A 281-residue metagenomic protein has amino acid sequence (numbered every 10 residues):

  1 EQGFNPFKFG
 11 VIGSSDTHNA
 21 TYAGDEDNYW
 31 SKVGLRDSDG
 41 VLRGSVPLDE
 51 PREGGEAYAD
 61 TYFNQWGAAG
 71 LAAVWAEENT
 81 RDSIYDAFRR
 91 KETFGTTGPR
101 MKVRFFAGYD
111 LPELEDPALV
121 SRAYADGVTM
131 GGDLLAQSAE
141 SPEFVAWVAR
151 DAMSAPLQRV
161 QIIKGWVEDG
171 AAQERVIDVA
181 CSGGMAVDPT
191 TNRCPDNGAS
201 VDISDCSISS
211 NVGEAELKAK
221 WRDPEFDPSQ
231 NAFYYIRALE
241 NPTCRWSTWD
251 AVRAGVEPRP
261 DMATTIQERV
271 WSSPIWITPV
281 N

Functional and structural regions predicted by a protein language model:
E1-N281: C-terminal functional module detector
